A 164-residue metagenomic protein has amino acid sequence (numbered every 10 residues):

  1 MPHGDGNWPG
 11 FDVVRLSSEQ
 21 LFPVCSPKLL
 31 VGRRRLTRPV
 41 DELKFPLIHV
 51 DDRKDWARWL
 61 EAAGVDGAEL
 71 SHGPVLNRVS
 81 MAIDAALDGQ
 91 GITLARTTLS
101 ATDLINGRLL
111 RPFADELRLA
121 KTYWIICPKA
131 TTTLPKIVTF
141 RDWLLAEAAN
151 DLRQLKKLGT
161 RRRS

Functional and structural regions predicted by a protein language model:
M1-V75: Acidic, Gly/Pro-rich loop/turn segments at junctions of secondary structure
G4-D5, D52, M81, A114-L117 (+1 more regions): Residues that form or immediately flank small-molecule/cofactor binding pockets and catalytic motifs
V14, V40, I83-D84, V138: Alpha-helical segments flanking ligand/cofactor-binding loops in enzyme cores
R34, L60-A63, L104, F113 (+1 more regions): Short, flexible helix/strand-to-coil boundary loops that buttress conserved ligand/catalytic motifs in alpha/beta
G67-R111, E116-L119, A149: Hydrophobic hinge/microswitch elements
T97-N106, E116-S164: C-terminal effector-binding regulatory domain of bacterial HTH transcription factors
